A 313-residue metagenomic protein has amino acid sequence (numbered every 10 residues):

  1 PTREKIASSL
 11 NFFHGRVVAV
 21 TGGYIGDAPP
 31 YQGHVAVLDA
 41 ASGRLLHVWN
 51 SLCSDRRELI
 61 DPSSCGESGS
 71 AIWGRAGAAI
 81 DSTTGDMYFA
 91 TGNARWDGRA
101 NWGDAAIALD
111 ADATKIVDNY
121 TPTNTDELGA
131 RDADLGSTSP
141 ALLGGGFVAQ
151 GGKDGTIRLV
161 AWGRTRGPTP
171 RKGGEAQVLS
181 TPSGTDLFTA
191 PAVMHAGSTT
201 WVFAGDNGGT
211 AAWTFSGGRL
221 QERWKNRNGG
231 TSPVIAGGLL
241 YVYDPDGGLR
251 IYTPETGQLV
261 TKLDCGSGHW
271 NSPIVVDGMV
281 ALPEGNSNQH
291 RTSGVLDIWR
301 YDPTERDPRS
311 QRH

Functional and structural regions predicted by a protein language model:
P1-H313: Noncatalytic, solvent-exposed loop/strand surfaces of beta-propeller-type extracellular/periplasmic domains
